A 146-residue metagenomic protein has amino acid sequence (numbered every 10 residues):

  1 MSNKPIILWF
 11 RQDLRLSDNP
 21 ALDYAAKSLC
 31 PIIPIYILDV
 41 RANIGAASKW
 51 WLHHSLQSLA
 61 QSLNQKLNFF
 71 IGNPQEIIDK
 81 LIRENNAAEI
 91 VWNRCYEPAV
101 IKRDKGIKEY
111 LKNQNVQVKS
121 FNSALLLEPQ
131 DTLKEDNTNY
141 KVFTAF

Functional and structural regions predicted by a protein language model:
M1-F146: Trp/Phe/Arg-rich N-terminal binding region typifying the photolyase-homology
